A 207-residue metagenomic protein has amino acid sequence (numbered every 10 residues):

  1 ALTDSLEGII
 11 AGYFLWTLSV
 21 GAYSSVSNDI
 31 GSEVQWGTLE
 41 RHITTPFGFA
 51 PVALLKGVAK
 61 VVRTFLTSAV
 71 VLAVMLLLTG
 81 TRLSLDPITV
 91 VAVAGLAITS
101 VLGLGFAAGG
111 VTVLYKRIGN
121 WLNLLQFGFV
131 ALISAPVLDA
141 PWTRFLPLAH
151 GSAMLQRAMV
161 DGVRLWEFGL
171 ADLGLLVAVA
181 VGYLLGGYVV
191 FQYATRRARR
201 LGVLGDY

Functional and structural regions predicted by a protein language model:
S5-I9, Y13, D86-A94, N123 (+2 more regions): Residue-level signature of transmembrane alpha-helical entry/exit and packing/kink sites in multi-pass membrane
E7-L78: Hydrophobic alpha-helical transmembrane segments of multi-pass membrane transport proteins
I10-S19, V90-G103, Q126-A131: Small-residue-enriched core segments of transmembrane alpha-helices in multipass membrane transport and channel
L18-V26, I98-A107, L132-P136, G187: Transmembrane alpha-helical segments that form the membrane-embedded catalytic/substrate-channel core of multi-pass
S25-D29, E33, G37, F106-G110 (+4 more regions): Membrane-spanning helices that line or support transport/gating and their immediate boundary helices in channels
F49, L54-K116, L173-A178, G182-Y188: Alpha-helical transmembrane segments and their short interhelical loops
T112-A149, A153, A158: Transmembrane helix segments
A178-Y207: Junction motif at the cytosolic side of a transmembrane helix
